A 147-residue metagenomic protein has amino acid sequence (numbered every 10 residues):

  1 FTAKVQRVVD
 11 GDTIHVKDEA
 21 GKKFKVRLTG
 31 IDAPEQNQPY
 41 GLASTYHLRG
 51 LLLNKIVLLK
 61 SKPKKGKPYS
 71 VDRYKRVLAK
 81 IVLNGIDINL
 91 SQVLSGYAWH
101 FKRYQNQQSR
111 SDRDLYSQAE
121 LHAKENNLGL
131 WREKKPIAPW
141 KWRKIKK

Functional and structural regions predicted by a protein language model:
F1-K147: Small beta-barrel nucleic-acid-binding modules, primarily SNase/OB-fold domains and secondarily Tudor-like barrels
